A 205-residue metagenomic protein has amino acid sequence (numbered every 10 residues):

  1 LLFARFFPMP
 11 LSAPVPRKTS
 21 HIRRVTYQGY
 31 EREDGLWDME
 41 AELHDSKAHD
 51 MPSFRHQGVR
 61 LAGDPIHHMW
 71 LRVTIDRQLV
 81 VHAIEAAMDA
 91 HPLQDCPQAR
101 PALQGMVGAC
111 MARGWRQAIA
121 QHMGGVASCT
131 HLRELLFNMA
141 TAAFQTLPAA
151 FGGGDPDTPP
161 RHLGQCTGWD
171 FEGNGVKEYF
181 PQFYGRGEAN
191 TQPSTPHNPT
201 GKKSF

Functional and structural regions predicted by a protein language model:
L1-P8: Short, Lys/Arg-enriched N-terminal segments with co-localized hydrophobic residues within the first ~10-30 amino acids
P8-W37, E42-D50: Short, Gly/Pro- and small/polar-rich lid/capping loops
G29, D45-F205: Active-site- and interface-proximal helix/loop "cap" or "latch" segments in soluble metabolic and energy-transducing
